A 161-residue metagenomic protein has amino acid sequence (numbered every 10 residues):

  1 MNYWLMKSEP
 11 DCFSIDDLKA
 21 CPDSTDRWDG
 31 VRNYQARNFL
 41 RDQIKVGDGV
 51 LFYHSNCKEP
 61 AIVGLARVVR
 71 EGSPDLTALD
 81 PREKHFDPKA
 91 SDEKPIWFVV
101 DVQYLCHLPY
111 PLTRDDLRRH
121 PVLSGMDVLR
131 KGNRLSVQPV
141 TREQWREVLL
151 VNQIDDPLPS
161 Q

Functional and structural regions predicted by a protein language model:
M1-V46, Q144, N152-D155: Compositionally biased, charged N-terminal/linker segments
Y3-W4, D26, V99-V100, L135-Q138: A broad, low-specificity signal marking well-ordered, structured residues that form hydrophobic/aromatic
K7-E9, Y53, L105, G132 (+1 more regions): Structured loops at beta-to-helix junctions and adjacent beta-edge loops in soluble globular domains
D16-D17, A78-L79, T113-D115, V148-V151: A short secondary-structure junction signal
Y53-P60: Short, charged beta-turn/beta-strand-edge "cap" motif at the junction between a beta-strand and an adjacent loop
G64-L135: Aromatic- and Lys/Arg-enriched surface recognition patch
S136-Q161: Charged phosphate-binding loop/patch that engages nucleotide di/tri-phosphates or the phosphate backbone of nucleic
